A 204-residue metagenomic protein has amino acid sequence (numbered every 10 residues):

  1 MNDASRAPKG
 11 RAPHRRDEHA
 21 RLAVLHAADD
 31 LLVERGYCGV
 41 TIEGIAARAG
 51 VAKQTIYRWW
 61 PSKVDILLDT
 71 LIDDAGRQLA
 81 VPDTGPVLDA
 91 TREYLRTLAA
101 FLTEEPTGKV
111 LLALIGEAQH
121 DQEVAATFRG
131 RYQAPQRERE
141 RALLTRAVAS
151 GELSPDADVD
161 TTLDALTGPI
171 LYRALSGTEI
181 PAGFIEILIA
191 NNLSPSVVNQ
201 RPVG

Functional and structural regions predicted by a protein language model:
M1-R11, E93, A134, A142-A149 (+2 more regions): C-terminal peripheral helix-coil segments that are non-catalytic and often amphipathic
M1-R48, D65: Basic, helix-initiating cap at the start of DNA-binding domains
V24, G39, S62-L67, R77-Q78 (+1 more regions): Short amphipathic alpha-helical segment with a characteristic S/N-K-E followed by hydrophobic residues
A49-W60: Short hydrophobic/aromatic patch on the recognition helix
W59-W60, F128, Y132, T167 (+1 more regions): Tryptophan-centric aromatic hotspots in well-structured domains and transmembrane helices
D65, T70-L71, L102-T127: Amphipathic alpha-helical segments used for helix-helix packing
L79-G108, T162: Hydrophobic alpha-helical connector segments
K109, Q122-A149: Amphipathic alpha-helical packing segments from all-alpha helical-bundle domains
